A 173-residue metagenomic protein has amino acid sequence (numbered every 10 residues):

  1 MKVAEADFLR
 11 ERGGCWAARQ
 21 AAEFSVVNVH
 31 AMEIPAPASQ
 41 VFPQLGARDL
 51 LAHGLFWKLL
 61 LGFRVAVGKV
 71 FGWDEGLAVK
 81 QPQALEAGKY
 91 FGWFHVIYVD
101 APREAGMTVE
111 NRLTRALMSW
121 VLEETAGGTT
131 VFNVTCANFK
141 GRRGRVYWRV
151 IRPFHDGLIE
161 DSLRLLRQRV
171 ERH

Functional and structural regions predicted by a protein language model:
M1, R143-H173: A conserved amphipathic terminal alpha-helix motif
M1-E75: Hydrophobic ligand-binding cavity/cleft-lining segments
A6, G13, P82-G127: Hydrophobic-ligand binding "helix-grip"
S25-E33, E104, G128-F132: Intrinsic-disorder/low-complexity, polar/charged segments enriched in Ser/Thr/Lys/Arg/Asp/Glu/Gln
V41-L45, V96, N133, L166: Hydrophobic pocket/interface hotspot
D49-H53, R103-M107, R164: Short amphipathic alpha-helical segments with coiled-coil-like heptad repeat character
F71-E86: Short, solvent-exposed helix-to-loop capping segments enriched in aromatics
N111-G157: Beta-strand/loop substructures that line and gate deep hydrophobic ligand-binding cavities in soluble
